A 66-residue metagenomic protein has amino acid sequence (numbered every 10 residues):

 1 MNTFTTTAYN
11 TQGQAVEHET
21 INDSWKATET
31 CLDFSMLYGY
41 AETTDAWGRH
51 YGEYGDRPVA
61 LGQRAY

Functional and structural regions predicted by a protein language model:
M1-T5, T30, H50: Secondary-structure boundary/capping motif
M1-V16, D45: Short aromatic-glycine-(Arg/Gly/Cys) micro-motifs in beta-strand/loop hairpins
I21-D45: A short, charged, amphipathic alpha-helix used as a generic interaction element across diverse proteins
M36-Y66: Short, mixed-charge low-complexity intrinsically disordered segments
